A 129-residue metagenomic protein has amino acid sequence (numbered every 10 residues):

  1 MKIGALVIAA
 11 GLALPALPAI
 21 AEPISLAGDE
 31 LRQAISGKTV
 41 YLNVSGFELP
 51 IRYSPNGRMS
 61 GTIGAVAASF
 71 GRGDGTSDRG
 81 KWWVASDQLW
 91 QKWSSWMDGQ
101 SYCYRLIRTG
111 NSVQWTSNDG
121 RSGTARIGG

Functional and structural regions predicted by a protein language model:
M1-A5: Positively charged n-region of N-terminal signal peptides that target proteins for export
V7-P15: Bacterial N-terminal signal peptides
L17-K81, Q88-G129: Lipid interaction determinants
